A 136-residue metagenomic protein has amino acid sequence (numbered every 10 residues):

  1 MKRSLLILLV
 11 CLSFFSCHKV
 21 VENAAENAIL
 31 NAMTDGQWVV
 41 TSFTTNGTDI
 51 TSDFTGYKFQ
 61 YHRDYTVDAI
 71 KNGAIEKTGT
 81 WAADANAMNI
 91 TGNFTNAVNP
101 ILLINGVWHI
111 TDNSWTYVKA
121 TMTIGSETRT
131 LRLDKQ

Functional and structural regions predicted by a protein language model:
M1-S4: Positively charged n-region of N-terminal signal peptides that target proteins for export
I7-L8: Long, low-complexity intrinsically disordered regulatory regions enriched in P/S/T/G and acidic residues that serve as
S13-S16: C-terminal motif of bacterial Sec signal peptides marking the signal peptidase cleavage site
H18-T80, N86-Q136: Lipid interaction determinants
